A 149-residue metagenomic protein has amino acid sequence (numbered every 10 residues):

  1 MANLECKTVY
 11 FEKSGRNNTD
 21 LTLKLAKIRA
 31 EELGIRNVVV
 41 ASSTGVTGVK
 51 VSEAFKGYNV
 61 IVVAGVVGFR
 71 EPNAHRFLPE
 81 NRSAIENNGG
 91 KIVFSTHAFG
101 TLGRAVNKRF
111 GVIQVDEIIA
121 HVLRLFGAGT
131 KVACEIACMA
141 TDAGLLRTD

Functional and structural regions predicted by a protein language model:
A2-D149: Conserved mixed alpha/beta catalytic, RNA-binding, or beta-rich assembly cores of soluble enzyme, regulatory
